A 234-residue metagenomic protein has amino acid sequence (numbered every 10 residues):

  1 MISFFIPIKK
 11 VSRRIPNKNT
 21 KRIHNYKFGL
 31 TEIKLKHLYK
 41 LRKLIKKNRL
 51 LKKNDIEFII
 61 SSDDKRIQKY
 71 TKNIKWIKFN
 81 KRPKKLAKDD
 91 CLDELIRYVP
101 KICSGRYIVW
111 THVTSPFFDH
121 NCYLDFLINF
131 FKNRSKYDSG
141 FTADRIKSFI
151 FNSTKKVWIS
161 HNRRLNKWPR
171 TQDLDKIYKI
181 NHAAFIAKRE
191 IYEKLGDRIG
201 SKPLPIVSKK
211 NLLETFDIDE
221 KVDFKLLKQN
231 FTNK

Functional and structural regions predicted by a protein language model:
M1-N17: N-terminal nucleotide-binding beta1-loop-alpha1 segment
I2-I6, L38, E57-I59: Hydrophobic targeting segments
K18-N25, K84-L86: Short glycine-enriched, charge-decorated loop/helix-capping segments at active-site entrances that position
L30-E57: A short, N-terminal amphipathic alpha-helix
D63-V109, L124-D125: Short phosphate-binding loop-to-helix
D90, E94-L95, P116-L212: Conserved core of the sugar-phosphate nucleotidyltransferase
T111-V113: Active-site acidic Asp-centered loop
S208-K234: C-terminal and late-domain segments of enzyme folds
